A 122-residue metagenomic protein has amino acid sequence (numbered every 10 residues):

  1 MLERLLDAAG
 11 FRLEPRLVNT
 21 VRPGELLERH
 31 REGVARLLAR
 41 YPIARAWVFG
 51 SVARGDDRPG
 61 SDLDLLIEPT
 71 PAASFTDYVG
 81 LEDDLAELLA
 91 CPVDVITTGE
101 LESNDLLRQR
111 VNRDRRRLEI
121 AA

Functional and structural regions predicted by a protein language model:
M1-W47, A53-P59, T70-A122: Catalytic core of pol beta-like nucleotidyltransferases
S61-L63: Change "...and in nucleic-acid phosphodiester-cleaving endonucleases..." to "...and in nucleic-acid processing enzymes
L65-E68: Amphipathic, hydrophobic secondary-structure cores in small proteins
